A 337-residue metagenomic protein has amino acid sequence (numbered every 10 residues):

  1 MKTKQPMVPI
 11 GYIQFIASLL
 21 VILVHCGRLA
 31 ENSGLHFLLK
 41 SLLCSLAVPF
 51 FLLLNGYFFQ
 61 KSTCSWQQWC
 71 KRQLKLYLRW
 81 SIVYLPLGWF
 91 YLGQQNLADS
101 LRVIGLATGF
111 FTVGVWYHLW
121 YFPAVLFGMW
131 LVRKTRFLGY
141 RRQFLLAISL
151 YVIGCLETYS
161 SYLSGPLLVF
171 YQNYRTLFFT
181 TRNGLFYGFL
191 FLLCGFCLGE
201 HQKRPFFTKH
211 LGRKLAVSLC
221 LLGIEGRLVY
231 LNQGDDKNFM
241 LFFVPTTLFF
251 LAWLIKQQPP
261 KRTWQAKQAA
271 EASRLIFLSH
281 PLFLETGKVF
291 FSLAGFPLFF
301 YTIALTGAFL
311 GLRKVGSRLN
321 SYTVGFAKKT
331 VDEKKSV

Functional and structural regions predicted by a protein language model:
M1-V337: Alpha-helical transmembrane segments and their immediate juxtamembrane cytosolic regions
